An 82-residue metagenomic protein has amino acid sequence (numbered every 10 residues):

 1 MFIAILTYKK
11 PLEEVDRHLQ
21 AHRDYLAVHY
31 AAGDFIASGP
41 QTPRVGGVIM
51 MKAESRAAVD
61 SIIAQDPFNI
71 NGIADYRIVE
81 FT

Functional and structural regions predicted by a protein language model:
M1-T82: Conserved, structured core segments of small domains
